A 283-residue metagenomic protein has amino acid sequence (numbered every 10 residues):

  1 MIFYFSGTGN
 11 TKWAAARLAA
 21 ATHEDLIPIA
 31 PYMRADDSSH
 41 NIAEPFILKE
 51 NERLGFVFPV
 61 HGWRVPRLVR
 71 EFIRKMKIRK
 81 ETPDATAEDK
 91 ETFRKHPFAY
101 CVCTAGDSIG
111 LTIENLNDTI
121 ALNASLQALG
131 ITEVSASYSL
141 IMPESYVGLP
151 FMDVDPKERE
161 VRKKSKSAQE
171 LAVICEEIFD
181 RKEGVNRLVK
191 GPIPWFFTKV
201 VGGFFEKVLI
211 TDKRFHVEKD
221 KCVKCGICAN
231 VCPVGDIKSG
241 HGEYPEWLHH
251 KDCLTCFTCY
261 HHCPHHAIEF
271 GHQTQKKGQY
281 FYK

Functional and structural regions predicted by a protein language model:
I2, S6-W13, A21-D25, A30-M33 (+4 more regions): FMN-binding flavodoxin-like domain, especially the glycine-rich phosphate-binding loop
R17: Active-site signature of alpha/beta-hydrolase-fold catalytic machinery across serine- and Asp/Cys-nucleophile hydrolases
I27-H40, E243-Y244: Short gly/ser/thr-rich secondary-structure transition/capping motifs
P192-G226, N230: A mid-sequence, solvent-exposed acidic-amphipathic segment
V217, V223, I227-D252, T258-Q275: Iron-sulfur cluster-binding cysteine motifs and their immediate structural context in ferredoxin-like electron-transfer
Y280-K283: Active-site-proximal loop/hinge segments that shape catalytic or ion-binding/gating pockets
